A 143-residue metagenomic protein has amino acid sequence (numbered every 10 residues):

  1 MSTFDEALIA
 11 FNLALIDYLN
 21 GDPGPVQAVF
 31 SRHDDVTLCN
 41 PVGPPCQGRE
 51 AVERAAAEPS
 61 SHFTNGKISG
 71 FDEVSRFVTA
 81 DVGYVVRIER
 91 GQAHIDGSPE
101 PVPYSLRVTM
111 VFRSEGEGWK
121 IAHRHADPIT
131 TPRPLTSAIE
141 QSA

Functional and structural regions predicted by a protein language model:
M1-P25, T37-A143: A beta-strand edge to alpha-helix "cap/lid" segment located at domain peripheries
V29: Conserved helix-to-beta-strand junction in the class I
R32-D34: Short, conserved active-site loops that position catalytic residues or coordinate cofactors/metal ions across diverse
